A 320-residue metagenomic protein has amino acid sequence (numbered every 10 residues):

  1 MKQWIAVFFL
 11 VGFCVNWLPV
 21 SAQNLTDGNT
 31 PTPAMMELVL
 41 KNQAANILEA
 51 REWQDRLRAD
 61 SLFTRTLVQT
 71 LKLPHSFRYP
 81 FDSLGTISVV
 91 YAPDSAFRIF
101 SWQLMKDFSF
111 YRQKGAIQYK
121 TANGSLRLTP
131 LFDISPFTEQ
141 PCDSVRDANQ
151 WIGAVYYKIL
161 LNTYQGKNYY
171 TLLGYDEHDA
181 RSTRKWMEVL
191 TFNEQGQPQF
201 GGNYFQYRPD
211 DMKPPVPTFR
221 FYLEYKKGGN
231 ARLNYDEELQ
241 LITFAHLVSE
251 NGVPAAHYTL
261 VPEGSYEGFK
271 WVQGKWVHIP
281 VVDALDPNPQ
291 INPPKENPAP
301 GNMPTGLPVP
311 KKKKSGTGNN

Functional and structural regions predicted by a protein language model:
M1-M35, V39, N320: Bacterial Sec-dependent N-terminal signal peptides
Q23-I99, Q103: Start-of-domain marker
P80-F97, K106-D107, Q150-G166, A231-E238: Structural signature of eukaryotic scaffold interfaces centered on beta-propeller domains
A96-Q103, N168-D176, Q240-H246: Short beta-strand elements that form the blades of beta-propeller/WD-repeat-like and other beta-sheet-rich scaffold
Q113-G124, W186-Q197, Y258-Q273: Beta-propeller blade signature
A116-T163: Short N-terminal edge-element motif at the start of the domain
D143-W151, V155-T163, H178, Q199-G268 (+1 more regions): Short aromatic loop motif centered on NTY/YTY
S249-N320: Hydrophilic extracytoplasmic domains
